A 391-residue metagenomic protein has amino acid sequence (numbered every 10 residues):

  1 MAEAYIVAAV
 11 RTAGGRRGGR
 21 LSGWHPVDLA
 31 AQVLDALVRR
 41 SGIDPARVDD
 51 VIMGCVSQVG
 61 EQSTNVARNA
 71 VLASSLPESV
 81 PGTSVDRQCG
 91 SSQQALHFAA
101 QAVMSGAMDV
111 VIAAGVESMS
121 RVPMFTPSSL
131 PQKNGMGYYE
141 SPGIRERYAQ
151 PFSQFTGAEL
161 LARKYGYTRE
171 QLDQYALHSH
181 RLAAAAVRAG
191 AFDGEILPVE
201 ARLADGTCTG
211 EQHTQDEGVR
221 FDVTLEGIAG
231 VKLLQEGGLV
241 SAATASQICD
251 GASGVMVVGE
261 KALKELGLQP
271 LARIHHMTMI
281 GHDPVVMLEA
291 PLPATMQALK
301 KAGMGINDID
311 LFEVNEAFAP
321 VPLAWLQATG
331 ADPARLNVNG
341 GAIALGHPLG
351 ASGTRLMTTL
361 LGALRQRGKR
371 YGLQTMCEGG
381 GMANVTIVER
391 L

Functional and structural regions predicted by a protein language model:
M1-W24, A36, V223-E289, P293 (+4 more regions): Condensing-enzyme catalytic core mediating Claisen C-C bond formation in acyl metabolism
V10-T12, G23-V27, A31-Q32, R40 (+3 more regions): N-terminal extracellular/periplasmic Venus flytrap/periplasmic-binding protein-like
S22-V111, V116-N134, I196-H213, I306-A328: Conserved beta-ketoacyl condensing-enzyme motif
P26-G42, V66-A70, A95, Q154-L161 (+5 more regions): Short, well-ordered amphipathic alpha-helical segments that serve as non-catalytic structural scaffolds within diverse
C55-D109, Y148-T156, D222-Q247, A328-R355 (+2 more regions): Conserved catalytic cysteine-centered active-site region of acyl-thioester-dependent Claisen-condensing enzymes
V85-E117, A162-F192, V255-A262, P348-K369 (+1 more regions): Active-site-proximal alpha-helical scaffold in enzymes
V110-K164: Flexible glycine-/small-residue-enriched beta->alpha junction loops that bind anionic phosphate/pyrophosphate groups
E159, E195, D205, H275-A344: Active-site pocket-lining segment
